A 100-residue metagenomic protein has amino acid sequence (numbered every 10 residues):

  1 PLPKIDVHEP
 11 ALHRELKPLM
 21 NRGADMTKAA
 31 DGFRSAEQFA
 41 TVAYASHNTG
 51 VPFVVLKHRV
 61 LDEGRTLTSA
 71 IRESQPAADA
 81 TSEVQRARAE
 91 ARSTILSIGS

Functional and structural regions predicted by a protein language model:
L2-S100: Mature extracellular/secreted ectodomains of secretory-pathway proteins
